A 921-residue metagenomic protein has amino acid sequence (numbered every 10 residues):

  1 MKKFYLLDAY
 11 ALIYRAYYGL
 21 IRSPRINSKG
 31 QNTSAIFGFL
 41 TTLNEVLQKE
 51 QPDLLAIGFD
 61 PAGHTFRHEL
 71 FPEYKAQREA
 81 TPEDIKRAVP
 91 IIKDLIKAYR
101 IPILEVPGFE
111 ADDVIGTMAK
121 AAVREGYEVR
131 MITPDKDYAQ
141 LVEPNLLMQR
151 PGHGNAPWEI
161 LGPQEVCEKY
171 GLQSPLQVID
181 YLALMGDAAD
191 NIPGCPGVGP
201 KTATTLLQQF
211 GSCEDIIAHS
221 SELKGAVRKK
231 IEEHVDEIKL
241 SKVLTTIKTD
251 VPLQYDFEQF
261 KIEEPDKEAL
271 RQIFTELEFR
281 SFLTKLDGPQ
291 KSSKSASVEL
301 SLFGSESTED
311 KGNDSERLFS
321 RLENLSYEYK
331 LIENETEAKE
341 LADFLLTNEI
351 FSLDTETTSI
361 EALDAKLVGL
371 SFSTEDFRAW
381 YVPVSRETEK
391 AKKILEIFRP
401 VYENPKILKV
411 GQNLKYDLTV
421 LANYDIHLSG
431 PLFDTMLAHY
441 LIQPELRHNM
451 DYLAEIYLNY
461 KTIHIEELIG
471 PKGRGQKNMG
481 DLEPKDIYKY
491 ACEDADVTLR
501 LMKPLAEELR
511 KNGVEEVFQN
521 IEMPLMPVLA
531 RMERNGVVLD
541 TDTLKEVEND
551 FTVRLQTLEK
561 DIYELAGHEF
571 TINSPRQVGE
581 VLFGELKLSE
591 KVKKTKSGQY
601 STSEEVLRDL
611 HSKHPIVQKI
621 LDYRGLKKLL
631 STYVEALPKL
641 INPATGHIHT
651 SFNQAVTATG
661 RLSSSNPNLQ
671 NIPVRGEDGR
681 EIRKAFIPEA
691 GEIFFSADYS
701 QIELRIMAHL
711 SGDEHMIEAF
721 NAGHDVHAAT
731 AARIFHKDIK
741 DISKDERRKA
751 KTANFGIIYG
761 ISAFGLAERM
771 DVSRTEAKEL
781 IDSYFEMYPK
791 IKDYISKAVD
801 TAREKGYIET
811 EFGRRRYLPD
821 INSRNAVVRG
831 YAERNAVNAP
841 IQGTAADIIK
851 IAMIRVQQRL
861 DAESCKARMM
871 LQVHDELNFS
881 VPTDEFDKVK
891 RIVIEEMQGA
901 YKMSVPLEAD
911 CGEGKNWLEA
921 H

Functional and structural regions predicted by a protein language model:
K2, R22-I26, A76-P252, E455-Y457: Extended two-metal-dependent nuclease catalytic cores across DNA- and RNA-processing enzymes
F4-Y5, R15-A56, P72-E73, Q77-D84 (+4 more regions): Conserved RNase H-like, two-metal-ion catalytic cores of nucleic-acid enzymes
L6-L7, M131-T133, F351-L353, L432-F433 (+2 more regions): Short hydrophobic beta-strand that contains or immediately precedes a catalytic carboxylate
E73-R87, Y138, E143-L172, R228-K229 (+4 more regions): Short alpha-helix plus adjacent loop in nuclease-associated cores
A122, V129, F433-T435, E689-I702: Conserved catalytic palm subdomain of right-hand nucleotidyl-transferase polymerases, strongest for RNA-directed enzymes
H234-S385, Q412, E445, L453 (+9 more regions): Conserved "right-hand" nucleotidyltransferase catalytic core of DNA-directed polymerases
K477-G480, P527, R534, K593 (+7 more regions): Conserved catalytic core of nucleic-acid polymerases
V553, T557-K560, E564-Q618, E786-N838 (+1 more regions): C-terminal polymerase-core module
